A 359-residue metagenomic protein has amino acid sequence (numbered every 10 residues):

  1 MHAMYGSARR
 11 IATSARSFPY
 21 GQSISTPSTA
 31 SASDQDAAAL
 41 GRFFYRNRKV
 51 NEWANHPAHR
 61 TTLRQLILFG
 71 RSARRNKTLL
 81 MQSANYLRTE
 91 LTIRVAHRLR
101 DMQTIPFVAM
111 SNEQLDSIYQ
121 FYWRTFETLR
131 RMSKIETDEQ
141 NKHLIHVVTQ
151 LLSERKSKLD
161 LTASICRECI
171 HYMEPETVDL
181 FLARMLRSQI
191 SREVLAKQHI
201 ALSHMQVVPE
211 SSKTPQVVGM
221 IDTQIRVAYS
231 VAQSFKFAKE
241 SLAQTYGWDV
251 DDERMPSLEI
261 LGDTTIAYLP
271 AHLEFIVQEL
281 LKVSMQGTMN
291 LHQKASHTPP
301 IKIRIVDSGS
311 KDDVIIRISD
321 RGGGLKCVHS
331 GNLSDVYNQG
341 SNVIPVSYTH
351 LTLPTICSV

Functional and structural regions predicted by a protein language model:
M1-R48: N-terminal mitochondrial targeting presequence
S31-D252, G262, P270, E274: Signal-transmission coiled-coils
R60, Q198, L269-H272, H292-Q293 (+2 more regions): Short coil/turn segments at secondary-structure boundaries
P256-T264, D307-G309: Heptad-repeat coiled-coil segments of the DHp/HisKA dimerization-phosphoacceptor module
L269-P299: Conserved ATP-binding N-box helix of the HATPase_c
S296-D312: Short beta-strand/loop element within the Bergerat-fold HATPase_c
D313-Y348: Glycine-rich/acidic phosphate-handling loop/turn and adjacent ATP-lid/helix of nucleotide-binding kinase/ATPase domains
T349-T355: Conserved small/polar residues in nucleotide/adenosyl-binding loops
